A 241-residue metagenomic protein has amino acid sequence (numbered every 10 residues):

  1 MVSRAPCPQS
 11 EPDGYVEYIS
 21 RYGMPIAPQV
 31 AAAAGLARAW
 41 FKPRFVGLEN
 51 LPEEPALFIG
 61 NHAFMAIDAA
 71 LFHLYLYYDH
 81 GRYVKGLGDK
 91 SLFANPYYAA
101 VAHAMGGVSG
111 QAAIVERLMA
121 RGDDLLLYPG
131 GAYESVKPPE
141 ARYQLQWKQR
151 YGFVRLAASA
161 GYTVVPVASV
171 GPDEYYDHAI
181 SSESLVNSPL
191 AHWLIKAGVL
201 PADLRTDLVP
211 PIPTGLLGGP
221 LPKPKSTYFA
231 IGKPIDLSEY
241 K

Functional and structural regions predicted by a protein language model:
M1-P25, R117-K241: Non-catalytic C-terminal accessory region of glycerolipid acyltransferases and related lyso-lipid remodeling enzymes
M1-Y75, H80-A113, S181-S182, G218: Membrane-anchoring hydrophobic helices of lipid-metabolizing enzymes
